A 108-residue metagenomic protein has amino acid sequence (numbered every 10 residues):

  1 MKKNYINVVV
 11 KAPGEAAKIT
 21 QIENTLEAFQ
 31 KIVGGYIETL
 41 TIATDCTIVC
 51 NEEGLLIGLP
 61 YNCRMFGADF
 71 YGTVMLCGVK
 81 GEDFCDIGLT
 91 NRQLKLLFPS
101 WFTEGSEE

Functional and structural regions predicted by a protein language model:
M1-E108: Domain-length accessory/inserted modules outside core catalytic folds
